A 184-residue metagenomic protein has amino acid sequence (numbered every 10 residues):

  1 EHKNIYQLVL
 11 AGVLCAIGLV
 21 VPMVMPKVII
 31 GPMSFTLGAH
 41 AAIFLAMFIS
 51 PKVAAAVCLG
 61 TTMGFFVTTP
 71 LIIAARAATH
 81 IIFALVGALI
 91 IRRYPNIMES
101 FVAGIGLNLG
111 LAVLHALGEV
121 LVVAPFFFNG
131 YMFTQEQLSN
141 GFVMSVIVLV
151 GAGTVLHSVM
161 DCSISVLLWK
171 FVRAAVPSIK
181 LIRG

Functional and structural regions predicted by a protein language model:
E1-G184: Loop-helix junctions at membrane interfaces
